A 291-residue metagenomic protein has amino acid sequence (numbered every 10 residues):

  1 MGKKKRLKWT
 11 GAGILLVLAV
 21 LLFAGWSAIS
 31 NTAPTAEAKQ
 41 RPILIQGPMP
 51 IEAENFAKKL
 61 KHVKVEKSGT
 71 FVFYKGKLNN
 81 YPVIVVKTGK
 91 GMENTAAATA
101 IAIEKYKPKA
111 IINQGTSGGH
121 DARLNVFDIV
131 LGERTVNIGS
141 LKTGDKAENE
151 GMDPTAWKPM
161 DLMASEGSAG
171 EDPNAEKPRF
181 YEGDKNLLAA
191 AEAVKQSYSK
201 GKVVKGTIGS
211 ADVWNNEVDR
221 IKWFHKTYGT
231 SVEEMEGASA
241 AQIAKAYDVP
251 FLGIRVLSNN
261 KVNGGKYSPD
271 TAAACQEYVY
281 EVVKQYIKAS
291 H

Functional and structural regions predicted by a protein language model:
M1-K5: N-terminal secretory signal peptides that target proteins for export/translocation
K8-I29: Sec-dependent N-terminal signal peptides of Gram-positive bacterial secreted proteins and lipoproteins
A36-A100: N-terminal short beta-loop-beta anion/metal-coordinating cradle
K107-K109: Proline-aspartate-enriched helix->loop->beta-strand connector
D121-I221, H225: Mid-sequence, gly/pro-rich, charge-dense loop/helix-turn segments that line enzyme active sites
A211-G253, V262: A C-terminal functional module that forms or caps the active site or interfaces directly with catalytic machinery
K261-H291: His/Asp/Glu-rich mid-to-C-terminal helical/loop segments that flank catalytic regions of hydrolases
